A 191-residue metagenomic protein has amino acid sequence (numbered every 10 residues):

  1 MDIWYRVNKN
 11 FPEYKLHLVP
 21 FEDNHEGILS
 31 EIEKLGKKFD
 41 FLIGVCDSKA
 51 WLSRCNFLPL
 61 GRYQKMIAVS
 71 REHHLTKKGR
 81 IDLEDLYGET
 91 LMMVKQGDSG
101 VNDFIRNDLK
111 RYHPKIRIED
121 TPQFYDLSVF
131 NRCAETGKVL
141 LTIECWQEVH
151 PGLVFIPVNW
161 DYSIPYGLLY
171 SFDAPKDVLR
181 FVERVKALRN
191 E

Functional and structural regions predicted by a protein language model:
M1-A50: Central regulatory/effector-binding core of bacterial HTH transcription factors
D2-R6, W51, G88-Y112: Secondary-structure junction motif
H17-F21, L58, R117-T121, I156: General small-molecule cofactor/ligand-binding pocket signal
I32-G44, K65, R132-L141: Alpha-to-beta junction loops
C55-K65, V69-L91, V178-L179: Flexible hinge/capping segments at coil-to-helix
C55-M66, L141-C145, H150-G167, F172: Short beta-strand->loop
E84-Y87, P165-E191: Extended ligand-binding regions for polar small-molecule ligands
Q96-V154: Hydrophobic hinge/microswitch elements
